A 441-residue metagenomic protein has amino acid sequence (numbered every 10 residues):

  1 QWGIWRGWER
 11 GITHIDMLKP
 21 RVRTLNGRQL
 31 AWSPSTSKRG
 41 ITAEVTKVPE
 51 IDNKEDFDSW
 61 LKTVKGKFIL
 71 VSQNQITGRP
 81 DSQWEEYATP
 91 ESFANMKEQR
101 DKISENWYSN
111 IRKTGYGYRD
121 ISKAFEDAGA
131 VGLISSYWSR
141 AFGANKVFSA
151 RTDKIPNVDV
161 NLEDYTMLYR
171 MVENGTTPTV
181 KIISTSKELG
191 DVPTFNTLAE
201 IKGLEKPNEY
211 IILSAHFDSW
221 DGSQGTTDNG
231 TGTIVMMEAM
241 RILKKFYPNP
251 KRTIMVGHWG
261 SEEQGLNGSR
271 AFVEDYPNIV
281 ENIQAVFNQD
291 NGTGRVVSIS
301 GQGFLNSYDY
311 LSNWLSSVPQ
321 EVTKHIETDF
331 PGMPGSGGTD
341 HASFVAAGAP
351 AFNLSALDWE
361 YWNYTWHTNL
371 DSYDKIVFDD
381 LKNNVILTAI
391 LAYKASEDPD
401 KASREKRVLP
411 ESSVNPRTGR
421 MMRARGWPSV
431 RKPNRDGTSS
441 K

Functional and structural regions predicted by a protein language model:
Q1-R100: Noncatalytic luminal/extracellular "stalk/propeptide" segments of secretory-pathway proteins
G3-G7, D52-N53, Q75-G78, W138-F142 (+8 more regions): Solvent-exposed loop/turn segments at secondary-structure junctions within structured extracellular/periplasmic domains
T13, A43-I51, F57-S59, S82-N95 (+8 more regions): Second-shell loop/turn segments in exported
K19-G27, K38, A43, K62 (+5 more regions): Metal-dependent peptidase/peptidase-like ectodomains
T36-D58, F142, V147-T226, E238-K251 (+1 more regions): Soluble metallo-hydrolase cores and metallopeptidase-like ectodomains found primarily in the secretory/periplasmic
K47, F68-S72, V131-S136, N157-D159 (+8 more regions): Structural recognition of the beta-strand scaffold that forms the well-ordered cores of secreted hydrolase catalytic
K67-R112, G190-G257, A271-P277: Catalytic-core environment of secreted peptidases
P156-V160, R170, R241, Y361-R420 (+1 more regions): His/Asp/Glu-rich mid-to-C-terminal helical/loop segments that flank catalytic regions of hydrolases
